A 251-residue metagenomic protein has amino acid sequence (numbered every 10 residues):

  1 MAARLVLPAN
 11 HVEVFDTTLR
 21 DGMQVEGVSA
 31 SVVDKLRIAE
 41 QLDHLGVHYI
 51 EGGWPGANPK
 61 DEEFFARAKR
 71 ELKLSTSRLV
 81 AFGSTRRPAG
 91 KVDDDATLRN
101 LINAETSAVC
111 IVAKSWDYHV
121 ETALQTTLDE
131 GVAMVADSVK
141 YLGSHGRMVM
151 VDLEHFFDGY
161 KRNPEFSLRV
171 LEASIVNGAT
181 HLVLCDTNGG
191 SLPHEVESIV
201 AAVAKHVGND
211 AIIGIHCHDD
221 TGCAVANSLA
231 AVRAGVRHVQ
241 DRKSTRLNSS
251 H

Functional and structural regions predicted by a protein language model:
M1-S29: N-terminal amphipathic alpha-helix/helix-capping segment at the start of soluble metabolic enzymes
Q24-Y49, R67, E71-L74, R87-M150 (+2 more regions): Alpha/beta enzyme core
P55: Metallocofactor- and cofactor-centric catalytic cores in central/energy metabolism, strongly enriched
S75-F82: A glycine-rich helix N-cap at a beta->alpha junction
I213-D219: Short pre-catalytic strand/loop immediately N-terminal to key active-site residues, enriched for Gly-Thr
D220-A226: Short glycine/serine/threonine-rich phosphate/pyrophosphate-binding segments that cradle anionic phosphate groups
H238-D241: Short glycine/serine-rich loop segments
K243-S250: Conserved small/polar residues in nucleotide/adenosyl-binding loops
